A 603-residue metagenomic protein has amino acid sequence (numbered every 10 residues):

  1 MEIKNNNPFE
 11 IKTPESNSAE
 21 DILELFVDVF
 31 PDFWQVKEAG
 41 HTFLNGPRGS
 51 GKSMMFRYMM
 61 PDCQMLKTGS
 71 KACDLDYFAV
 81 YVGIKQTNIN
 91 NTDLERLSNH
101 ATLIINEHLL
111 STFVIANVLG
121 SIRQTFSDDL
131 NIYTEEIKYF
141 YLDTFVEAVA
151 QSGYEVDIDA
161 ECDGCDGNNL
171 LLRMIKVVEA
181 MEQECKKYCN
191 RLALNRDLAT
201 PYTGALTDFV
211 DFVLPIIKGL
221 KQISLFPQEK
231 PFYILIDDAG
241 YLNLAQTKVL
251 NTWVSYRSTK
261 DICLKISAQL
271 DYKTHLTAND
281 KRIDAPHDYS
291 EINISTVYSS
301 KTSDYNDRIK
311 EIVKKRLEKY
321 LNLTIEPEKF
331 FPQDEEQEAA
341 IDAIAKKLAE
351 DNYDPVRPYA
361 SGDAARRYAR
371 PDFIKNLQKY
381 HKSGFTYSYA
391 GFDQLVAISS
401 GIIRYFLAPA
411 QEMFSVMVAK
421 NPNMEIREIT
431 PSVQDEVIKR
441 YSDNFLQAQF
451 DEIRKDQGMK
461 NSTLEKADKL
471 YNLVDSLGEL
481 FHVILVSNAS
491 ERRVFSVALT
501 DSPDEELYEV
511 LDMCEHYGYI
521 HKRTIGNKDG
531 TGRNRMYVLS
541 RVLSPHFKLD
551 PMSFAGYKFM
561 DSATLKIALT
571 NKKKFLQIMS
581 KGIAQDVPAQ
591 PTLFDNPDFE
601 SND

Functional and structural regions predicted by a protein language model:
M1-F33: N-terminal pre-Walker A segment at the start of P-loop NTPase domains
K4, V82, S290, E350-D603: C-terminal leucine-rich, beta-strand-based interaction scaffolds used for sensing/assembly
D21-T42, Q222, H381-F385: Pre-Walker A adenine-sensing motif
G46: The Walker A (P-loop) glycine that initiates the GxxxxGKT/S ATP-binding motif of P-loop NTPases
S50-Q222, K273, K281-D354, R404: P-loop NTPase nucleotide-binding core
M55-F56, N91-E95, N243-V249, T274-N279 (+2 more regions): A short acidic (Asp/Glu
D197-A268, A278-K281: Conserved Walker B catalytic segment
S258-V297, A419-L446: Catalytic or ion-translocation cores adjacent to nucleophile or general acid/base/metal-coordination motifs in diverse
